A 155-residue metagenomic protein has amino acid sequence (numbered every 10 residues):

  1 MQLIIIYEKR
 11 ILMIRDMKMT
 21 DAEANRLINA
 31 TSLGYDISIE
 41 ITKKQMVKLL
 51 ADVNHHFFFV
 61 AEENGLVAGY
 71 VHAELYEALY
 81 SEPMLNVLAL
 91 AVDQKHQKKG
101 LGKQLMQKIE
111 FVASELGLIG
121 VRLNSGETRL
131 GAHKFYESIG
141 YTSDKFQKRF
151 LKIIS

Functional and structural regions predicted by a protein language model:
M1-T20: Conserved N-terminal entry element of GNAT/NAT acetyltransferase domains
L3, K148-S155: Terminal substrate-recognition subdomain of acyl/acetyltransferases
D16-M19, L27-P83, L88, K108 (+1 more regions): Acetyl-CoA-dependent GNAT
M17, L90-V92, S125: Hydrophobic adenine-recognition pocket in adenosine-nucleotide-binding enzymes
V92, K98-F111, S138: Conserved acetyl-CoA-binding loop-helix of GNAT-fold acetyltransferases
K103, E115, E127-F146: Conserved active-site alpha-helix within GNAT-family acetyltransferase domains
M106, A113-N124: Conserved GNAT acetyl-CoA-binding A-motif
R122-A132, L151-I154: Conserved beta-strand-loop-alpha-helix junction that forms the acyl-donor binding cleft
